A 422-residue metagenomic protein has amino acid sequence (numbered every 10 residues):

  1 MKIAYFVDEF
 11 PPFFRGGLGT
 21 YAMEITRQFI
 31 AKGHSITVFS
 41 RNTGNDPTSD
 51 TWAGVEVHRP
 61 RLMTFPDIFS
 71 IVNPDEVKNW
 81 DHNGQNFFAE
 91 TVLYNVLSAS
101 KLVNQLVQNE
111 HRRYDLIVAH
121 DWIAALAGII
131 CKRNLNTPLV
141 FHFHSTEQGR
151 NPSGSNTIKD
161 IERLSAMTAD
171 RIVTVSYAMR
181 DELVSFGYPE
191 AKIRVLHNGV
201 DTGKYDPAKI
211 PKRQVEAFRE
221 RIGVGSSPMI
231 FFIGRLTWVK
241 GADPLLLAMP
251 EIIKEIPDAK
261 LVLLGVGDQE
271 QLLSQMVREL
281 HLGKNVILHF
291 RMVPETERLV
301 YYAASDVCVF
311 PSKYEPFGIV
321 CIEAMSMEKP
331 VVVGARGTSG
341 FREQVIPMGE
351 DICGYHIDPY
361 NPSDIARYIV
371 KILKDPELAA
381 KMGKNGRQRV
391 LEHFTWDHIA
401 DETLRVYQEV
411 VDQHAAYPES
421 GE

Functional and structural regions predicted by a protein language model:
S35-H111: A conserved catalytic-core segment of Leloir-type glycosyltransferases
N42, A178, G199: Carbohydrate-associated surface elements
V224-K240, L246-M249: Conserved donor-binding/catalytic core segment of Leloir-type glycosyltransferases
G265, Q271-M292: Nucleotide-activated donor-binding/catalytic signature segment of Leloir-type glycosyltransferases, i.e., the conserved
V300-S305: Short alpha-helical donor nucleotide-sugar binding micro-motif in glycosyltransferases
K313: Aromatic "clamp/platform" in nucleotide-sugar-dependent glycosyltransferases that forms part of the donor/acceptor
P330-G340: Short hydrophobic beta-strand element within catalytic cores of glycosyltransferases and related nucleotide-activated
I346-P362, K371-P376: Conserved acidic donor-binding segment of nucleotide-sugar-dependent glycosyltransferases
